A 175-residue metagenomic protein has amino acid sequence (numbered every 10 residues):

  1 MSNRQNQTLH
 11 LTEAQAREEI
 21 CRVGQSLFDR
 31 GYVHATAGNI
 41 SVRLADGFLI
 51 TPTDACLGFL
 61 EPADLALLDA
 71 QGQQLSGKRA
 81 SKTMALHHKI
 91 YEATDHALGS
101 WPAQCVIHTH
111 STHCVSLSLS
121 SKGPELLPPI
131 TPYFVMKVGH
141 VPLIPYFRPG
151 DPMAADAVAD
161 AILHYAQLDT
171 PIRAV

Functional and structural regions predicted by a protein language model:
S2-V175: Glycine-rich flexible loops
